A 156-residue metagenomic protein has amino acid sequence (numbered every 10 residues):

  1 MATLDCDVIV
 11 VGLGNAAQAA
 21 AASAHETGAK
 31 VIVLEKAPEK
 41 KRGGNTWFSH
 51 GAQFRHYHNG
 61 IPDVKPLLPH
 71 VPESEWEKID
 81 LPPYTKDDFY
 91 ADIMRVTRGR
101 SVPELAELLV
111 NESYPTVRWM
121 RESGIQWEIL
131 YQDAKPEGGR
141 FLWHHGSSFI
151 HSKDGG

Functional and structural regions predicted by a protein language model:
M1-V10, H25-I32, D88-P103, E137-S148: Long, low-complexity, intrinsically disordered polar/charged segments
M1-V71, H151-G156: Residues forming the flavin
T3, A19, E26, F48 (+6 more regions): Conserved active-site and cofactor/substrate-binding residues in soluble primary-metabolism enzymes
A52-L109, E128: Glycine-rich active-site loop/strand segments that organize a redox cofactor
L105-G156: Conserved redox-cofactor binding core of oxidoreductases
